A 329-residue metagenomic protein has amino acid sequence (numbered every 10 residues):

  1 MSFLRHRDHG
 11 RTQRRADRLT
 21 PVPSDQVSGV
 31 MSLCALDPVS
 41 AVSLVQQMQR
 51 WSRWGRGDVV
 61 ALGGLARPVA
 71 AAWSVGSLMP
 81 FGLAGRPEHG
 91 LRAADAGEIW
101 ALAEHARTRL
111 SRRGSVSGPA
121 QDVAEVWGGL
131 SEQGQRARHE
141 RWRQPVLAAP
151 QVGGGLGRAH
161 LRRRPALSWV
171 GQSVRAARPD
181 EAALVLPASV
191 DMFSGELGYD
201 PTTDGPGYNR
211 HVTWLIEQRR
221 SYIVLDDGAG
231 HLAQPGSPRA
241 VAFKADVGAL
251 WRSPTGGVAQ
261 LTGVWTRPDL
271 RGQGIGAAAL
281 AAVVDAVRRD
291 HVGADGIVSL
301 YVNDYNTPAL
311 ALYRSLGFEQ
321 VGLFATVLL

Functional and structural regions predicted by a protein language model:
M1-L44, R158-T202: Short amphipathic alpha-helix that is part of the acyltransferase structural core
S2-D8, R67-P68, V75-V170, V327: Acyl-donor-binding surface of acyltransferase catalytic domains
T12-R15, P21-V22, S32-P38, Q46-S115 (+1 more regions): Conserved donor-binding loop and adjoining core beta-sheet/short helix segment in diverse acyl/aminoacyl transferases
W73-M79, G198, P206-T262, R267: Acetyl-CoA-dependent GNAT
R92-H105, T262-P268, G272-R289, L310-S315: Conserved acetyl-CoA-binding loop-helix of GNAT-fold acetyltransferases
L110-A120, G257, V287-V302, F324: Conserved GNAT acetyl-CoA-binding A-motif
S117-V123, P268, V298-L310, V327-L329: Conserved beta-strand-loop-alpha-helix junction that forms the acyl-donor binding cleft
Q121-E140, A277, D304-G322: Conserved active-site alpha-helix within GNAT-family acetyltransferase domains
